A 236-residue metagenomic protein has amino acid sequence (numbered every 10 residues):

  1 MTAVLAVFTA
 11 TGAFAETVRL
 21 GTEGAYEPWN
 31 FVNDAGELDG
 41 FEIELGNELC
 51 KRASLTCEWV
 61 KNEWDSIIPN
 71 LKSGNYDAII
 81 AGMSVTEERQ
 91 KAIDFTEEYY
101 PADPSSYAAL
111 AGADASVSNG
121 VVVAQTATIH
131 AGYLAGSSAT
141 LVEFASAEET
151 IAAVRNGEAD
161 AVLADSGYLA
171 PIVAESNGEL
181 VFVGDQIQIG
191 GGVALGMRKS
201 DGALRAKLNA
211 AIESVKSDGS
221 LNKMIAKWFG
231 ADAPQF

Functional and structural regions predicted by a protein language model:
M1-A10: Bacterial N-terminal signal peptides
T9-T17: Sec/Tat signal peptide C-region and signal peptidase I cleavage site
T17-G40: Short glycine-rich His-centered loop
G24, P101-S106, A170-E213, A231-F236: Periplasmic-binding protein-like
V32-S54: Short, polar/charged alpha-helical segment
I43, W59-P69, A127, V142-N156 (+1 more regions): Short helix-initiation/N-cap motifs at beta->coil->alpha
E44-R52, A111-A113, S118-V121, Q125-H130 (+1 more regions): Extended ligand-binding regions for polar small-molecule ligands
N47, K51, T56-V117, V181-I187: Acidic, polar ligand-binding/catalytic clefts
